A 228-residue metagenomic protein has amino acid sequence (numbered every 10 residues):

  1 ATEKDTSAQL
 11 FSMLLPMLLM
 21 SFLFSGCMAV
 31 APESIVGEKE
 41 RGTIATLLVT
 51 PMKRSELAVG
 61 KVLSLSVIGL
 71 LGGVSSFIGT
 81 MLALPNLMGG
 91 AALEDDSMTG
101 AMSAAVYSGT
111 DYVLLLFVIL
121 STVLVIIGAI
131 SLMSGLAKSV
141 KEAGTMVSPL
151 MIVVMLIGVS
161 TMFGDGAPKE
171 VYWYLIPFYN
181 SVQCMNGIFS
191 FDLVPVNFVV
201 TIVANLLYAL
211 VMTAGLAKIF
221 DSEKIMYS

Functional and structural regions predicted by a protein language model:
A1-M98, S103-Y112, K218-M226: Transmembrane helix-boundary elements of multi-pass transport/secretion proteins, especially ABC-type permease modules
L15-F22, A31, V67, V113-L124 (+4 more regions): Hydrophobic alpha-helical transmembrane segments of multi-pass membrane proteins
P32-S34, E40, A105-I152: A structural motif at transmembrane helix-loop-helix junctions in multipass membrane proteins
S34-V36, L132-K141, F189, N205-S228: Junction motif at the cytosolic side of a transmembrane helix
L71, S75, G79-A83, L87 (+5 more regions): Alpha-helical membrane-inserting segments
G90, A137-L175: Transmembrane helix segments
M102-G109, V159-L207: Membrane-interfacial helix-loop-helix junctions in multi-pass membrane proteins
